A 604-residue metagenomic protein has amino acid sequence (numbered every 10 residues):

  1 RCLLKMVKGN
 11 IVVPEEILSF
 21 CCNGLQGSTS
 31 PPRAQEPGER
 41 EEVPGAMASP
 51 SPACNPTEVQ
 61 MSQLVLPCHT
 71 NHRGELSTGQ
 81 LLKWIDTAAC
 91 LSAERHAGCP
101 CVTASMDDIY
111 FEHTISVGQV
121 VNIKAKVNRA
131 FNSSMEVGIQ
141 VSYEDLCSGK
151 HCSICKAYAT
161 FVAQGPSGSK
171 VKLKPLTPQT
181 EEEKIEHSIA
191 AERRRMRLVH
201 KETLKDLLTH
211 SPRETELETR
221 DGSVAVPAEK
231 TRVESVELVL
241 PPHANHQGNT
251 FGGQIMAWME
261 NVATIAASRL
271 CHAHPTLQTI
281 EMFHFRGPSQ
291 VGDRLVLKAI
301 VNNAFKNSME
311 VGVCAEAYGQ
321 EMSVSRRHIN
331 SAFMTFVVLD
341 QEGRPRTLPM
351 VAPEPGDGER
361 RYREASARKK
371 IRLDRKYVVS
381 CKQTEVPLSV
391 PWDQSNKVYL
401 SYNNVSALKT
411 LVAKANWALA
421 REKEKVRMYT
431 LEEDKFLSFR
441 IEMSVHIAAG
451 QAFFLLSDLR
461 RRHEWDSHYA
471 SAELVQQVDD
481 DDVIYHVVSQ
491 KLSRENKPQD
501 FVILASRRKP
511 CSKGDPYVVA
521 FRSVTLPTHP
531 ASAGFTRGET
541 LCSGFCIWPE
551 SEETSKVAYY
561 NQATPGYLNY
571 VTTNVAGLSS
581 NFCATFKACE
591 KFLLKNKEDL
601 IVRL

Functional and structural regions predicted by a protein language model:
C2-G9, V13-G24, S30, E36-V43 (+8 more regions): HotDog/MaoC-like acyl-thioester-processing domains
P14, C21, E36-S77, L176-P178 (+4 more regions): Catalytic strand-loop segment that frames the active site of acyl-thioester-processing enzymes
A48, A53-V59, L76, W84-M135 (+6 more regions): Hydrophobic beta-strand-centered segment that forms part of the acyl-chain substrate-binding groove
L66-C68, S116, V127-N128, E144-L146 (+17 more regions): Conserved beta-strand elements of beta-rich interaction domains across eukaryotes, especially beta-propellers
L66-D86, A228-N261, I265-H272, D293 (+2 more regions): A conserved, well-ordered hydrophobic junction motif at loop->secondary-structure transitions
G74, I85, A89, V121-A125 (+16 more regions): Structural signal for hydrophobic/aromatic residues that build the beta-strand cores of folded beta-sheet domains
S105-I109, L176, P242, H274-H284 (+6 more regions): Short amphipathic alpha-helical segments embedded in low-complexity Lys/Glu-rich regions
S289, D393-L604: Eukaryotic helix-grip
